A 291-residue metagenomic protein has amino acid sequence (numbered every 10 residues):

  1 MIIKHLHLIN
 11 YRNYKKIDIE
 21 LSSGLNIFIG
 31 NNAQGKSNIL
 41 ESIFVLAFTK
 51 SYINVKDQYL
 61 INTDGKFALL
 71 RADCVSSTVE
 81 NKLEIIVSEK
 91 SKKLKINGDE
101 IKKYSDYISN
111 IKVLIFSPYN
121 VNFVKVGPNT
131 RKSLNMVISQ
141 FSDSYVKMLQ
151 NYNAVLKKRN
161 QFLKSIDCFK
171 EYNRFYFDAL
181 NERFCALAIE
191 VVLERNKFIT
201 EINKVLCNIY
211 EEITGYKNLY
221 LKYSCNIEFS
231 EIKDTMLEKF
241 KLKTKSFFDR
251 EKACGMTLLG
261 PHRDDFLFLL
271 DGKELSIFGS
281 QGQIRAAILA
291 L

Functional and structural regions predicted by a protein language model:
M1-N31, E171-L291: Conserved NTPase motor "head" modules and their coupling/switch loops across ABC/AAA+ ATPases, GTPases, and GHKL ATPases
K36: Conserved lysine of the Walker
F44: Helix-to-loop junction immediately C-terminal to a conserved catalytic motif
F48-T130, N135, S142-Y145, N203-N208 (+2 more regions): Nucleotide-state sensing region of NTPase/ATPase domains
D106-V113, S117-A186: A conserved P-loop NTPase coupling/switch region
